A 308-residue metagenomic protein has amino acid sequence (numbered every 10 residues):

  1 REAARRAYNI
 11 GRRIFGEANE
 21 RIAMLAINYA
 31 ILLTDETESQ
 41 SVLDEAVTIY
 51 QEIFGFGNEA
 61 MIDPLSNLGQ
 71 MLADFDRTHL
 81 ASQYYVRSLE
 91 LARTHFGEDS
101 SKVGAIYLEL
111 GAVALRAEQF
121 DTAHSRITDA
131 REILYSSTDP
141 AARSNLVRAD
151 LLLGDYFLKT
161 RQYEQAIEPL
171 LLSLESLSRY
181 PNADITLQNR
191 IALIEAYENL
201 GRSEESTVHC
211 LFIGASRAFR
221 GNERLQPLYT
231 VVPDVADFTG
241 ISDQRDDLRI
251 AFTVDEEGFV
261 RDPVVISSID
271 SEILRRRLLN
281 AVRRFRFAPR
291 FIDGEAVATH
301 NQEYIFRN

Functional and structural regions predicted by a protein language model:
R1, R5, I14, R21 (+7 more regions): Charge-biased low-complexity segments
A3-I10, L43-V47: Amphipathic alpha-helices of TPR/Sel1-like and other helical repeat/solenoid scaffolds
G11-R12, Y50-Q51, A92-R93: Consensus positions within tandem repeat domains that build extended binding/scaffold surfaces
M24-L32, S66-Q70: Non-membrane alpha-helical segments in proteins
